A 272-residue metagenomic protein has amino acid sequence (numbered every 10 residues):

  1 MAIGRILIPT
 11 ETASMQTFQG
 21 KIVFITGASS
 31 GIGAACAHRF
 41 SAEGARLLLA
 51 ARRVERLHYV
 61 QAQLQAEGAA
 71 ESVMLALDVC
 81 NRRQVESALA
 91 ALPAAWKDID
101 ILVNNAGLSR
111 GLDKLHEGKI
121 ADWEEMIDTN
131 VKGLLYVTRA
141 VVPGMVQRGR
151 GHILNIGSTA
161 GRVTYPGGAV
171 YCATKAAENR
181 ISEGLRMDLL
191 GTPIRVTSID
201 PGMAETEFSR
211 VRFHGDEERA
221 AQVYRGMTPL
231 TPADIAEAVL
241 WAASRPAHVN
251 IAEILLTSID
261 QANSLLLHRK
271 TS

Functional and structural regions predicted by a protein language model:
I22, S29-S30: Conserved glycine-rich cofactor-binding loop
A45-Y59: Conserved glycine-rich Rossmann-like NAD(P)H-binding loop of the short-chain dehydrogenase/reductase
V54-E55, A76-S87, I120: The beta1-alpha1 cofactor-binding region of Rossmann-like NAD(H)/NADP(H)-dependent oxidoreductases
D113-L115, D122-E124: Substrate-binding pocket helix/loop in short-chain dehydrogenase/reductase
T138, T174: Active-site helix of classical SDR
S158: Residue(s) in the substrate-gating loop at a strand-loop-helix junction that position the organic substrate next
S198-G202, E218-L265: C-terminal helical subdomain
